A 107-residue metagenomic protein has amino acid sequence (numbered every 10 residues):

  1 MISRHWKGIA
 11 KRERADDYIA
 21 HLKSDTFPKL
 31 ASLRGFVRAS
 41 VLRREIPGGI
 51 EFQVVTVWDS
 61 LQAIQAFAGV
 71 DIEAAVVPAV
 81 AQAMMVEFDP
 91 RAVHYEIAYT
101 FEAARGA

Functional and structural regions predicted by a protein language model:
I2-G8, S40-V70: Short, well-ordered beta-strand segments in beta-rich or mixed alpha/beta enzyme and ligand-binding folds
I9-L22: Short, surface-exposed ligand-recognition loops at beta-strand->loop->(often short) alpha-helix junctions that present
K11-E13, R38, I72: Polar low-complexity intrinsically disordered regions enriched in Ser/Thr and small residues
R14-D16, F27-L30, L42-E45: Intrinsically disordered, low-complexity segments enriched in polar/charged residues with Gly/Pro, especially when
R14-D16, Q62-I64, T100: Residue-level signal for secondary-structure boundary sites
H21-F36, V57-H94: An amphipathic, aromatic/His-enriched active-site/gating alpha helix that lines ligand/cofactor pockets
S40-I50, V77-A107: Glycine-rich beta-strand-turn "strand-cap" elements at beta-sheet edges
